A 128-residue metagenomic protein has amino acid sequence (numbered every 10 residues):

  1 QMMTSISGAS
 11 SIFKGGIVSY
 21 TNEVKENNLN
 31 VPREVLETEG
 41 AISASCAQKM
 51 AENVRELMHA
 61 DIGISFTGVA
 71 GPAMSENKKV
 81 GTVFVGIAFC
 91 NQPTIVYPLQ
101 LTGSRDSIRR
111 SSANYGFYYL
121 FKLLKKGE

Functional and structural regions predicted by a protein language model:
Q1-E128: Short alpha-helical segments enriched in small residues
